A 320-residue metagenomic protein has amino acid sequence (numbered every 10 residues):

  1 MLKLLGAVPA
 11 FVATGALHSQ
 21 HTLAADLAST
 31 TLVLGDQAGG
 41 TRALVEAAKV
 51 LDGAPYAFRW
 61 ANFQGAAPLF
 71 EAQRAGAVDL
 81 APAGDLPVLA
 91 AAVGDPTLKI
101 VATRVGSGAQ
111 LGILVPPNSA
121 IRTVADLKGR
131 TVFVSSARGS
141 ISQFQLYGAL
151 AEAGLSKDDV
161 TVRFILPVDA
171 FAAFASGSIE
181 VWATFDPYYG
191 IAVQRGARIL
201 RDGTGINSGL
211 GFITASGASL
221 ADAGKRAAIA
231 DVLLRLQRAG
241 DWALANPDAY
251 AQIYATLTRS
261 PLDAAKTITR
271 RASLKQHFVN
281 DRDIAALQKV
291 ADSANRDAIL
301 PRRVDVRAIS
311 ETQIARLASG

Functional and structural regions predicted by a protein language model:
L2-H21: N-terminal export signals
A24-A153, R163-F164, E180-A183, I199-N207: Short, glycine-/small- and polar/acidic-enriched structural segments that line small-molecule recognition paths
P68-A72, P87, P167-A173, Y188 (+1 more regions): Short, hydrophobic alpha-helical packing/hinge segments within bilobed ligand-binding/sensory domains
A77, P82-D85, A92, T131 (+8 more regions): Sec/Tat-exported extracytoplasmic proteins
V105-V115, Q194-D222, L233, R270-A272 (+1 more regions): Periplasmic-binding protein-like
N118-A125, L155-S156, A218-A228: Short helix-loop capping/hinge motifs at secondary-structure junctions, enriched in acidic/polar residues
V168-T256: Pocket-lining segment of extracytoplasmic ligand-binding domains
A223-P301: Secondary-structure end/capping motifs
